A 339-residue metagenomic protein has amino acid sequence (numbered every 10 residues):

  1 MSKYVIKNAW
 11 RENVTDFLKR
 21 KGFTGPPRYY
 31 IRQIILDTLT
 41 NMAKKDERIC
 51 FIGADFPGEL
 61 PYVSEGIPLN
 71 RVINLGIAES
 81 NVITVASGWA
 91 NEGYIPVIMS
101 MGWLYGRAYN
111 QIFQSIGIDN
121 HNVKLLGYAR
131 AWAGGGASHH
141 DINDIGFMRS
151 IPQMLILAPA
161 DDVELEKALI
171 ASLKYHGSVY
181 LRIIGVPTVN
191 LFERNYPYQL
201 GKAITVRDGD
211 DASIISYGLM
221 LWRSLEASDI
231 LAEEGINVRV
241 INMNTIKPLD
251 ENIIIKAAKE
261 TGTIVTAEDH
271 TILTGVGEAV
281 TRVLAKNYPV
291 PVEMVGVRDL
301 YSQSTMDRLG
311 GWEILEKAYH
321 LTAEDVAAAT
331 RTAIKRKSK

Functional and structural regions predicted by a protein language model:
M1-R182, P187, P197: Thiamine diphosphate
S2-W10, K45-R48, G53-I67, W132 (+1 more regions): Thiamine diphosphate
